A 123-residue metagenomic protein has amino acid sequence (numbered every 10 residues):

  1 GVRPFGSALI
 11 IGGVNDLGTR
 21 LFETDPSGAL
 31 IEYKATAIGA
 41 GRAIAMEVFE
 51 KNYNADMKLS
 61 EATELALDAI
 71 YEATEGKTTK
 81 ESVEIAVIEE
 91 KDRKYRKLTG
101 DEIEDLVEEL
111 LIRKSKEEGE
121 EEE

Functional and structural regions predicted by a protein language model:
G1-E123: Long, low-complexity N-terminal extensions
